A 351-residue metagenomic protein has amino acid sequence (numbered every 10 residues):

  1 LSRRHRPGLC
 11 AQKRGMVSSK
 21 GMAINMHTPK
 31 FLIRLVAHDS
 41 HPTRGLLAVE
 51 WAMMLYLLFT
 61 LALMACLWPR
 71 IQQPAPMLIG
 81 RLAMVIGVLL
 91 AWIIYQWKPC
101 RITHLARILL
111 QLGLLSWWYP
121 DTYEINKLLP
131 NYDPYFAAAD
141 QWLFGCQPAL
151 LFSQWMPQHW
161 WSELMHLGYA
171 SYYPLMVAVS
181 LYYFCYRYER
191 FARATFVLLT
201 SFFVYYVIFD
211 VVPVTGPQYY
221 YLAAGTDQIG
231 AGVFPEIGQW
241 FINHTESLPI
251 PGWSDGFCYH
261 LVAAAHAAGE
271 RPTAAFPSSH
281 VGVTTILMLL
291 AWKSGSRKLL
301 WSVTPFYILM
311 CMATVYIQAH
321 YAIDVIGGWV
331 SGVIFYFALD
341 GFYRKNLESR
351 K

Functional and structural regions predicted by a protein language model:
M26-M84, I102-M176: N-terminal transmembrane-helix/juxtamembrane module of multi-pass inner/ER membrane proteins
L57-A65, L114-Y119, F202-D210, Y307-Y316: Aromatic-anchored segments of alpha-helical transmembrane domains
A83-G87, G168-V179, A275-L287: Hydrophobic alpha-helical transmembrane segments
L90-P99, L181-E189, A291-G295, F337-F342: Structural signal for the C-terminal ends of transmembrane alpha-helices and the immediately following loop
L105-L109, V177-P213, Q218-G232: Interfacial segments of alpha-helical transmembrane regions
V211-K293: Membrane-interfacial catalytic/cofactor-binding modules of polytopic membrane enzymes
D255-K351: Membrane-embedded catalytic cores of phosphoryl/pyrophosphoryl-handling enzymes
